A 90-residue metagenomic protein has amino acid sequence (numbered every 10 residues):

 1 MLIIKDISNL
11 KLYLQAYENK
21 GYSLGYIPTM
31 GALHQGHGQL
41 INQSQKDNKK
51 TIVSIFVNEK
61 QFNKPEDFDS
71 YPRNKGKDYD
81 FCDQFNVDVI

Functional and structural regions predicted by a protein language model:
M1-I90: Nucleotidyltransferase catalytic core that binds NTPs
